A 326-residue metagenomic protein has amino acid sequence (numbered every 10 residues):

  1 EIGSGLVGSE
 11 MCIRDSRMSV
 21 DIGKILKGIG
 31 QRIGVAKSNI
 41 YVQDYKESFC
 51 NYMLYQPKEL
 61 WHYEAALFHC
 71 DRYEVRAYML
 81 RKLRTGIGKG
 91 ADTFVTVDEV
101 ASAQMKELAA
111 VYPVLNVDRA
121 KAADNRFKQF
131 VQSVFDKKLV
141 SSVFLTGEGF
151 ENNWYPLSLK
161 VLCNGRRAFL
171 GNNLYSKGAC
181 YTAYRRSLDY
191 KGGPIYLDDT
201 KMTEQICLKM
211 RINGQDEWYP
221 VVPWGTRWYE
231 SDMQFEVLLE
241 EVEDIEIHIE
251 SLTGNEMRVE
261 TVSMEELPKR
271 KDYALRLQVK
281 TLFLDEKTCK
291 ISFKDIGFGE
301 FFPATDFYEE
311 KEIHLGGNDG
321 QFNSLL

Functional and structural regions predicted by a protein language model:
E1-I13: Single conserved hydrophobic/aromatic residue that forms the stacking wall/gate of nucleotide- or nucleobase-binding
R17-K24, N51-Y55, R76-L80, E151-S158: A short acidic (Asp/Glu
V35-F68, L174-G192, R270: Conserved phosphate-binding catalytic cores of ATP/NTP-utilizing and phosphoryl-transfer enzymes
Y52-E99, L275-D295: Gly/Thr-rich phosphate-binding beta-strand-loop-beta motif of the actin/hexokinase/Hsp70
L80-A120, F301-N318: Short glycine-rich, Thr/Ser-proximal phosphate-binding strand/loop in the N-terminal lobe of ATP-dependent enzymes
T96-A101, M105-P194: Contiguous mid-protein beta-loop-alpha structural module that forms a pocket-lining wall or clamp of enzyme active
Y181-E266, D272, R276: Acidic, glycine/GT-rich loop-and beta-edge segments that sit at the periphery of enzyme/chaperone cores
L277-L326: Generic C-terminus detector
